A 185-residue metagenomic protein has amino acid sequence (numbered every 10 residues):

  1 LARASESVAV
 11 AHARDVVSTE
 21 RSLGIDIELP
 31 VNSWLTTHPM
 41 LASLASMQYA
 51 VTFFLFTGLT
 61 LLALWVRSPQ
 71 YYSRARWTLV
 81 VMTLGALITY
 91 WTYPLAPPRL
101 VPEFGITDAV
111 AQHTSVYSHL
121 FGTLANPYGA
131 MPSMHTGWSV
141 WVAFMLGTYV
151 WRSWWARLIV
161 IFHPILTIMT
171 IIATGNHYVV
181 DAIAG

Functional and structural regions predicted by a protein language model:
L1-L55: N-terminal transmembrane-helix/juxtamembrane module of multi-pass inner/ER membrane proteins
A2-S18, W65-W155: Membrane-interface loops
V31-L35, T60-V66: Membrane-helix exit/interface motif
H38-A42, S46, V66-Y71, T174-Y178: Membrane-helix interfacial "entry" motifs
L44-M47, V51-F54, R74-T78, W154-I165 (+1 more regions): Alpha-helical transmembrane segments of integral membrane proteins
M47-L62, H135-A143: Hydrophobic alpha-helical transmembrane segments
T83-W91, F162-A173: Aromatic-anchored segments of alpha-helical transmembrane domains
P97-F104, N126-A130, I165-G185: Interfacial helix-loop-helix junctions of multi-pass membrane proteins
